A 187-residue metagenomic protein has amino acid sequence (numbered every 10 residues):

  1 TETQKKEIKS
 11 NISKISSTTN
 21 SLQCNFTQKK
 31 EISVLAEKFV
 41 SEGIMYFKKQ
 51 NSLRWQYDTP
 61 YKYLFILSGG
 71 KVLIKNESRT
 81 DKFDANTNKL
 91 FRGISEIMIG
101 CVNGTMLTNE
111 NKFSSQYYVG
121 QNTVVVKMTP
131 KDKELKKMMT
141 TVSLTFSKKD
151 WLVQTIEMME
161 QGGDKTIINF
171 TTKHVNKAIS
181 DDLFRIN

Functional and structural regions predicted by a protein language model:
T1, I8, K14-T18, N25 (+4 more regions): Flexible, processing/modification-adjacent segments and terminal tails in exported/periplasmic/extracellular proteins
T1-I32, A36-E42, Y46-K48, R54 (+6 more regions): Polybasic/polar functional segments that serve as interface/processing modules
T19-S21, V40-E42, Q50, P60 (+5 more regions): Extracytoplasmic
Q28-K30, F47-K49, T59, D132 (+1 more regions): Beta-strand elements of well-folded, non-transmembrane domains
I32-V34, R54, Y61-L64, K133-K136 (+1 more regions): Short beta-strands and strand-coil junctions in structured, solvent-facing domains, enriched
I44-E96, M158, T166: An acidic-aromatic
M106-N187: Gly/Pro-enriched, hydrophobic low-complexity segments that function as extracytoplasmic propeptides/linkers
